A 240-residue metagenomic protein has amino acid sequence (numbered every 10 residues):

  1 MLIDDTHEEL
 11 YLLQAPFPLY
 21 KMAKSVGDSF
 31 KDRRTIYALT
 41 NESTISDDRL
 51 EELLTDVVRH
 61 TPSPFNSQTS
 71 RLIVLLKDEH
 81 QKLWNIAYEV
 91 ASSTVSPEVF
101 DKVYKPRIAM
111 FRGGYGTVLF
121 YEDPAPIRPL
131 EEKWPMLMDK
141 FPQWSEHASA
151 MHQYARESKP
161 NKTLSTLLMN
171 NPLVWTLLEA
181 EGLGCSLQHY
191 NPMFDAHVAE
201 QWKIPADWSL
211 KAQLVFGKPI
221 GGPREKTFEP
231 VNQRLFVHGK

Functional and structural regions predicted by a protein language model:
L2-P129, F236-K240: N-terminal amphipathic, basic helical "cap/leader" segment at the start of enzyme domains
V58, D139-E200: Small-aliphatic-rich amphipathic alpha-helix that forms the alpha element of a beta-alpha
Y88-E89, E131-Q143: Short, surface-exposed, charged loop/turn segments at secondary-structure junctions
S93-V95, I108-A109, W202-K226: A glycine-rich helix N-cap at a beta->alpha junction
G114-T117, E181, A212: Generic beta-strand structural signal
P124, N191-D195, I220: Acidic, glycine-rich active-site loops and adjacent beta-strand->loop/helix elements that engage anionic groups
P129-K133, H197, K226: A short secondary-structure junction signal
E225-K240: Phosphate/diphosphate-binding glycine-rich loops and adjacent basic-rich segments that engage nucleotide
